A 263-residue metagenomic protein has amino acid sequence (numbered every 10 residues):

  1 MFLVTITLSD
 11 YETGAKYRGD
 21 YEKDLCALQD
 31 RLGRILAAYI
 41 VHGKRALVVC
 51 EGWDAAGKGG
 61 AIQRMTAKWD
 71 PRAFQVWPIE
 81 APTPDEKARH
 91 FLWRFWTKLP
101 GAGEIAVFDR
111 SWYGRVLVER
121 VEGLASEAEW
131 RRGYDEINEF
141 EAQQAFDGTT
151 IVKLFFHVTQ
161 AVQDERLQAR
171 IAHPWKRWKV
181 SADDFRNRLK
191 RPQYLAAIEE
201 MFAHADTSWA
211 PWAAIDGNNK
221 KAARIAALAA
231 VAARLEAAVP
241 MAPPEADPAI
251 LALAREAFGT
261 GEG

Functional and structural regions predicted by a protein language model:
M1-A27: Charged, amphipathic alpha-helical linker segments immediately N-terminal to NTP-binding catalytic cores
K16-D24, R72-Y134: Conserved nucleotide-sensing/catalytic segment adjacent to the nucleotide-binding pocket in NTP-handling enzymes
D30-I40: Pre-Walker A adenine-sensing motif
V48-E51, T149-V162, A182-R186, T207-A226: Phosphate-binding beta-loop-alpha motif at adenosine-nucleotide cofactor sites
C50-T66: Glycine-rich phosphate-binding P-loop
A67-V76, V239: Post-Walker A helix-loop "phosphate-sensing" segment adjacent to the P-loop in P-loop NTPases
R120-E136, Q144-A196, A242-A254, F258-G259: A glycine- and Lys/Arg-enriched "phosphate-lid" helix/loop adjacent to the NTP-binding pocket of small-molecule kinases
A196-G263: NTP-dependent small-molecule kinase module
